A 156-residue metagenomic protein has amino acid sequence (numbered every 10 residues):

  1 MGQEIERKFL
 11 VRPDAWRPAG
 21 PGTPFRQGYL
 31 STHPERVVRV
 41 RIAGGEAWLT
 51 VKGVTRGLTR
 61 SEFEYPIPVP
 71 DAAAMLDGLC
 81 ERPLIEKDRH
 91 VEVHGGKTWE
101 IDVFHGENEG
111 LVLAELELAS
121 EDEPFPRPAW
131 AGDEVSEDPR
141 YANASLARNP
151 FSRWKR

Functional and structural regions predicted by a protein language model:
M1-R156: Phosphate-end processing signature that detects enzymes handling 5′-triphosphorylated RNA and polyphosphate
